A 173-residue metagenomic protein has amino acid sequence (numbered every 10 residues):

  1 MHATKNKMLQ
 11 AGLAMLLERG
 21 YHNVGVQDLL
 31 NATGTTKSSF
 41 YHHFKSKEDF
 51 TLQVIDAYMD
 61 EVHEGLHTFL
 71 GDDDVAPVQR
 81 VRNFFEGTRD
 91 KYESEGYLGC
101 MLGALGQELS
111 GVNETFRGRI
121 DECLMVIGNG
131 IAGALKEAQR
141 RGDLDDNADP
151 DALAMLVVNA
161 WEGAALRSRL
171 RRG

Functional and structural regions predicted by a protein language model:
K7, A11, M15-D49, Q53: Helix-turn-helix
L9, R82, G128-K136, P150-A154: An amphipathic alpha-helix signature
A11, M15, G87, A160-A164: Amphipathic alpha-helical interface segments
E18-H22, D73, E95-L98, R141: Short coil/turn segments at alpha/beta junctions that flank glycine-rich nucleotide-binding fingerprints
Q53, H67-L98, P150-V157: Hydrophobic alpha-helical connector segments
D56-H63: Short, basic, alpha-helical segments at the C-terminal edge of helix-turn-helix-like DNA-binding modules
Q79-R80, S94-T115: Amphipathic alpha-helical segments used for helix-helix packing
T115-V126, Q139-G173: Hydrophobic/aromatic-rich alpha-helical bundle segments in the mid-to-C-terminal region
